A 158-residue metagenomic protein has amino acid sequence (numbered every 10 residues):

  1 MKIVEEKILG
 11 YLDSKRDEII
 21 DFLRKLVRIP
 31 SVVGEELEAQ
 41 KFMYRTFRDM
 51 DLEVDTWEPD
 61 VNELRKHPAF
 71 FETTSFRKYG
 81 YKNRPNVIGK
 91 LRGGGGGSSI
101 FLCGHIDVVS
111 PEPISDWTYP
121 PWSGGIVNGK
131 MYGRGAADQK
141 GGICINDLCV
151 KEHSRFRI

Functional and structural regions predicted by a protein language model:
K2-M131, R155-I158: Acidic/His- and Gly-rich active-site-bordering loop/insert found across diverse amide/peptide-bond hydrolases
M131, G135-I158: Acidic/histidine-rich catalytic neighborhood of metal-dependent amide-processing enzymes
